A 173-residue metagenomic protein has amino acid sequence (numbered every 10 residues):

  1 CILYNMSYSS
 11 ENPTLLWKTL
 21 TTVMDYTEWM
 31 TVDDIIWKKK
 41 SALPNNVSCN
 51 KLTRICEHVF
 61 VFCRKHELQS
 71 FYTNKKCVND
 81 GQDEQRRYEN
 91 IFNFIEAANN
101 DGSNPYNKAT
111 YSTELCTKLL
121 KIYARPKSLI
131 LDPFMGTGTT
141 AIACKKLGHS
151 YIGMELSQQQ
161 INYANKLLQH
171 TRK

Functional and structural regions predicted by a protein language model:
C1-Y163: Core catalytic lobe of class I
N165-K173: S-adenosyl-L-methionine
